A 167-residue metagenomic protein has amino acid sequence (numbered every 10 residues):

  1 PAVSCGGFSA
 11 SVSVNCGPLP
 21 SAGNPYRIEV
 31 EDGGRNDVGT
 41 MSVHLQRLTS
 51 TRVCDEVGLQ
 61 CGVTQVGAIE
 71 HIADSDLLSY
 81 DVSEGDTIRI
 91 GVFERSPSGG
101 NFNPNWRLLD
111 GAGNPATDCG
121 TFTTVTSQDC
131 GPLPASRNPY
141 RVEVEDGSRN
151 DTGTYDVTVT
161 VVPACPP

Functional and structural regions predicted by a protein language model:
P1-S42, R47, A68-T158: Acidic, Ser/Thr/Pro-rich low-complexity intrinsically disordered segments
S42-Q60, C165-P167: Predominantly extracellular/luminal regions of secreted and cell-surface proteins, especially disulfide-bonded
G62-Q65: All-beta strand scaffolds that present successive hydrophobic residues in beta-strands
